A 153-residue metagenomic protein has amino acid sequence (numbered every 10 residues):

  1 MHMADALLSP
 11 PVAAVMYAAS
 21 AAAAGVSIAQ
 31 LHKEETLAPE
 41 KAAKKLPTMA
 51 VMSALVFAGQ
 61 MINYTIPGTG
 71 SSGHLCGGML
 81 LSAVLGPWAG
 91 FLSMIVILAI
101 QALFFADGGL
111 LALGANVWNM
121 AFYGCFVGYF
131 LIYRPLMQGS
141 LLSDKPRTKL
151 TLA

Functional and structural regions predicted by a protein language model:
H2-L80: Hydrophobic transmembrane alpha-helices
V12-S20, G70, W88-V96, V117 (+1 more regions): Short, Lys/Arg-enriched charge-dense amphipathic segments
I28-H32, G59, Y64, Q101 (+4 more regions): Membrane-water interface at transmembrane helix exits
K41-M49, L92-V96, A115-N119, R147-L152: Cytoplasmic-side transmembrane-helix entry/capping segments in multi-pass membrane proteins
M52-F57, L103-D107, K145-T148: Short amphipathic alpha-helical segments, especially helix-boundary/capping motifs
Q60-C125: Alpha-helical membrane segments and adjacent membrane-interface helices in multi-pass membrane proteins
M120-A153: Short helix-perturbing small/polar motifs within transmembrane alpha-helices
